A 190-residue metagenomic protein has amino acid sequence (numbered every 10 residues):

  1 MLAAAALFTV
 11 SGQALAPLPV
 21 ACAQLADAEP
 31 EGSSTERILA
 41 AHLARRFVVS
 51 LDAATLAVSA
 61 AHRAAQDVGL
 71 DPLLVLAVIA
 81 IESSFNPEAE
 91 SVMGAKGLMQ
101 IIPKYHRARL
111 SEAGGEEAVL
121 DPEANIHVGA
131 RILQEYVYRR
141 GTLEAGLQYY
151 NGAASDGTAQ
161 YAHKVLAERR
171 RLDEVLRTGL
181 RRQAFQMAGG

Functional and structural regions predicted by a protein language model:
M1-S11: Hydrophobic membrane-insertion alpha-helices, especially the h-region of bacterial N-terminal signal peptides
S11-P17: Signal peptide cleavage region of secreted peptide precursors
L18-G190: Catalytic glycan-binding domains that act on GlcNAc-containing polysaccharides
